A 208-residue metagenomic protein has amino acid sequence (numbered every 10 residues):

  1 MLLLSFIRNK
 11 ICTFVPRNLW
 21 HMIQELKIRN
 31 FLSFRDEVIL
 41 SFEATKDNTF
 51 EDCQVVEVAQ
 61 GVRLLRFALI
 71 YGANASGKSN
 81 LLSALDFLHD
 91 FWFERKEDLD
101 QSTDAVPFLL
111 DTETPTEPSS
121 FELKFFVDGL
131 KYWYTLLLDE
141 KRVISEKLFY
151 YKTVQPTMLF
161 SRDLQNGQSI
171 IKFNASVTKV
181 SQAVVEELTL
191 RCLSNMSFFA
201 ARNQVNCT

Functional and structural regions predicted by a protein language model:
L3-F6, K10-T13, R17-N18: Short, positively charged and aromatic/hydrophobic N-terminal segments
F14-F87: Pre-Walker A-like glycine/lysine-rich segment at the N-terminus of P-loop NTPase domains
P16, E25-R29, F108-D111, E146-K147 (+1 more regions): Intrinsically disordered, low-complexity boundary segments flanking structured domains
I28, L123-V127, Y150: Short acidic, glycine-rich loop/turn motifs
S33, V127-K131, T153: Glycine-centered tight beta-turn/hairpin loop motif at sheet-sheet or coil-to-beta transitions
A59-L69, A73, L82-V143: Conserved P-loop NTP-binding catalytic core
W133-T208: Electropositive, glycine-dotted interaction segments that contact anionic polymers or phosphate-rich ligands
